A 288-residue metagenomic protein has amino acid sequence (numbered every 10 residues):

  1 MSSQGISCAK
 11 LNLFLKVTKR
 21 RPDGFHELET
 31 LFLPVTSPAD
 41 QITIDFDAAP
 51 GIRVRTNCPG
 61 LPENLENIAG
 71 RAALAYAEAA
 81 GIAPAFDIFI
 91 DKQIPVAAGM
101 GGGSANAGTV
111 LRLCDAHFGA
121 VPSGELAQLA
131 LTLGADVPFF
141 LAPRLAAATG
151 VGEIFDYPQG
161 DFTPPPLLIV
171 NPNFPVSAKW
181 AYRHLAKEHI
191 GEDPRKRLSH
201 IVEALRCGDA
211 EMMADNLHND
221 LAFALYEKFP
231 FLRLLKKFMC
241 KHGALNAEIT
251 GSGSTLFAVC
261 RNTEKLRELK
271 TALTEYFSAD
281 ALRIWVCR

Functional and structural regions predicted by a protein language model:
M1-A98, A116-G124, G160-D161, N171-F174: ATP-binding N-lobe of GHMP and related small-molecule kinases
S2-S7, N12-K16, R20-T30, G119-N246 (+1 more regions): ATP-dependent small-molecule kinase catalytic core of the GHMP/sugar-kinase superfamily and closely related
A9, P38, Q93, R144 (+2 more regions): A generic "binding-loop/recognition-motif" signal
G51, P95-V96, V176-S177, T255-F257 (+1 more regions): Short, active-site-adjacent cap segments at secondary-structure transitions
L74, R112-D115, Q128-L131: A broadly conserved amphipathic alpha-helix scaffold signal in soluble, globular proteins
F89-F118, A135, L245-C260: Glycine/serine-rich anion-binding loops at beta->alpha junctions that coordinate negatively charged ligand groups
